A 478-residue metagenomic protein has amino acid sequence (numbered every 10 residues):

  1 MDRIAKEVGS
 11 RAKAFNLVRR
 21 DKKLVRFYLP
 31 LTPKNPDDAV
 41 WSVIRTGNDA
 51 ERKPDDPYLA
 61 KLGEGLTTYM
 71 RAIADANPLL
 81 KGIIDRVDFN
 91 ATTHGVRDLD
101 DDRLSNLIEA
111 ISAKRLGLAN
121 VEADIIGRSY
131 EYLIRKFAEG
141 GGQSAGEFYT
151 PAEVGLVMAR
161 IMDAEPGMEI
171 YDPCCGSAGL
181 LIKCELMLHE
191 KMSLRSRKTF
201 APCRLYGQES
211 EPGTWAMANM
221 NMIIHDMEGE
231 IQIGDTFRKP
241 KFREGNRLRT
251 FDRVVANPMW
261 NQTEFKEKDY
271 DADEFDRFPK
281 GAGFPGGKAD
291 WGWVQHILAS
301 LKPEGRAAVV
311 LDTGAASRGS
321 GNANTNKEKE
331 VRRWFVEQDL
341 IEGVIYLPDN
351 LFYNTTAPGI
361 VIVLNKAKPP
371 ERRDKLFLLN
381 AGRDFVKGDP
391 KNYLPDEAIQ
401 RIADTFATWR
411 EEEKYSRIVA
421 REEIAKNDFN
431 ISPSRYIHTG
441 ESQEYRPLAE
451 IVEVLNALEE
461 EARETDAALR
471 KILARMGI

Functional and structural regions predicted by a protein language model:
M1-P166, E230-K241, G245, Y346-D349 (+2 more regions): Non-catalytic, mostly N-terminal accessory regions of nucleic-acid modification and defense proteins
M1-R3, I223, Q295: Short, hydrophobic/amphipathic alpha-helical patches that form generic packing surfaces within helical domains
R97, L118-E122, E147, G207 (+4 more regions): Alpha-helix initiation/capping motif
S144-A256, N261-A272, F278-G281, W291 (+4 more regions): Conserved S-adenosyl-L-methionine
L248-I478: A conserved structural/catalytic subdomain of Rossmann-like adenosyl-cofactor enzymes
